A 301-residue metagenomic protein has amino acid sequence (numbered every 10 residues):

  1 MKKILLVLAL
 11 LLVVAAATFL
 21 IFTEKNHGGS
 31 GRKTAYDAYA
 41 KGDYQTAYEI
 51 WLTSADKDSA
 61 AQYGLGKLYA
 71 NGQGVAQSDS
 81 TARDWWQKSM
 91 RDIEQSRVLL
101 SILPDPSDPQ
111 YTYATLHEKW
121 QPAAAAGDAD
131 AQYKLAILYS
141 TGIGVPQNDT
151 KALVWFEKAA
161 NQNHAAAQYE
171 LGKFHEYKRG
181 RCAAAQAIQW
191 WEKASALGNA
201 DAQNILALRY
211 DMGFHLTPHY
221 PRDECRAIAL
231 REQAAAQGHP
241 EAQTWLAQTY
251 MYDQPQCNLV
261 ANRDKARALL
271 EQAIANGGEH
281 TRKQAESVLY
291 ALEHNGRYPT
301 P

Functional and structural regions predicted by a protein language model:
M1-I4: Positively charged n-region of N-terminal signal peptides that target proteins for export
L8-F19: Hydrophobic membrane-insertion alpha-helices, especially the h-region of bacterial N-terminal signal peptides
F22-Y36: Ser/Thr/Pro/Gly-rich low-complexity linker/stalk segments immediately outside membranes or between
G31, A38-Y39, D43, D56-D58 (+16 more regions): Short helix-capping/linker turns of helical repeat alpha-solenoids
D37-A38, T53-S54, G64-N71, L99-P106 (+5 more regions): Hydrophobic face of amphipathic alpha-helices that form TPR/SEL1-like repeat modules and related alpha-solenoid
G42-T46, A76-W85, D108-K119, P146-W155 (+3 more regions): Structural signature of tandem alpha-helical TPR/SEL1-like repeats, specifically the intra-repeat loop/turn
W51-S54, K88-S89, Q121-A123, K158-A159 (+3 more regions): Canonical positions in the second alpha-helix
Q272-P301: Terminal, low-structured helical/coil segments at or just beyond the last alpha-helical repeat
